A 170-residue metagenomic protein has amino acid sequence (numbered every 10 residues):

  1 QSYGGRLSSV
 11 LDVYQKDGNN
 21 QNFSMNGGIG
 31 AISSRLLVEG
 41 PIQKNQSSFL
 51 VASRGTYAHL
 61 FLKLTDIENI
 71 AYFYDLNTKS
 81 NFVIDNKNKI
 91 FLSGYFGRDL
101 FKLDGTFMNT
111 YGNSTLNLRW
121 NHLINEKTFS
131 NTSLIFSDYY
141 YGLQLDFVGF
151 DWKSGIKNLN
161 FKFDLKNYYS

Functional and structural regions predicted by a protein language model:
Q1, K16, I32, T56-A58 (+2 more regions): Structural signature of outer-membrane beta-barrel domains
Q1-F23, L36, G40: N-terminal periplasmic accessory domains that precede and gate Gram-negative outer-membrane beta-barrel machines
Q1-S2, G27, N69, S154: Short Gly/Pro-enriched turn/cap motifs at secondary-structure boundaries
G4-R6, A71, Y111, I156: Short coil/turn motifs at beta-sheet boundaries
V10-D12, S24, R35-L37, N77-T78 (+3 more regions): Membrane-embedded beta-strand positions in outer-membrane beta-barrel channels/transporters
N22-S24, L62-I67, F101-F107, T115-R119 (+3 more regions): Extracellular loop and loop/strand-boundary signature of outer-membrane beta-barrel proteins
G30-G55, D66-L100, M108-S130, Y169-S170: Transmembrane beta-barrel wall of Gram-negative outer-membrane proteins
G112, N117-K153, K157, Y168: Transmembrane beta-strand segments of outer-membrane beta-barrel domains in Gram-negative and organellar OMPs
